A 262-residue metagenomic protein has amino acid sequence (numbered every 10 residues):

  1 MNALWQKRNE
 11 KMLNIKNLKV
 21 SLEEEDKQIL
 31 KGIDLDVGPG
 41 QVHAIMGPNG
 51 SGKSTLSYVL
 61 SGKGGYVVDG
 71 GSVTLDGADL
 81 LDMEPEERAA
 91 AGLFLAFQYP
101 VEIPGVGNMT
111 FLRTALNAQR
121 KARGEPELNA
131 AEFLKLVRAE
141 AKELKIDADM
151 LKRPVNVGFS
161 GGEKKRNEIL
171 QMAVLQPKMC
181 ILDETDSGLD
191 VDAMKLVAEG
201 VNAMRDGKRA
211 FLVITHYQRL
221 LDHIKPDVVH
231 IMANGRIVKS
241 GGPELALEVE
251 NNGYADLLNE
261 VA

Functional and structural regions predicted by a protein language model:
L13-I15, Q28-G32: Conserved structural motif at the start of ABC-family nucleotide-binding domains
L22, V37-P39: Conserved hydrophobic segment flanking the Walker A/P-loop of ABC-type ATPase nucleotide-binding domains
M46-P48: The feature captures the beta-strand-to-loop junction immediately N-terminal to the Walker
S72-R88, N156: ABC ATPase NBD Q-loop/coupling interface
L95-Y99, G105-K121, F133-L136: Q-loop/switch helix immediately C-terminal to the Walker
M172-A173: ABC ATPase C-loop
I181-T185, D192: Walker B catalytic motif
V228, M232, R236-N259: Conserved beta-strand-loop-alpha-helix hinge in the C-terminal portion of ABC ATPase nucleotide-binding domains
